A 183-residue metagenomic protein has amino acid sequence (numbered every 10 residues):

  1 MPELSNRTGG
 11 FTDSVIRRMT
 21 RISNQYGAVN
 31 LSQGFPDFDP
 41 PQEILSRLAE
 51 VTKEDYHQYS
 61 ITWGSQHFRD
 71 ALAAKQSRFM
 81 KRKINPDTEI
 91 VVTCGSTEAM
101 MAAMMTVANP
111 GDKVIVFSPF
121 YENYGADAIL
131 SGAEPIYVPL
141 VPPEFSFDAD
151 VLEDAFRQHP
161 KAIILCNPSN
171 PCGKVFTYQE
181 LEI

Functional and structural regions predicted by a protein language model:
S5-C94, A102: N-terminal small-domain helix-loop-helix segment of the aminotransferase-like
I22, A103, V151-A155: CheY-like receiver
P36, T97, N167-P171: Short glycine-rich anion-binding loops that position phosphate/pyrophosphate groups of nucleotides and phosphorylated
T106-A128: Conserved PLP-anchoring active-site segment centered on the Schiff-base-forming lysine
S118, Y137-V141: Short beta->alpha connector loops at strand-helix junctions that form conserved, small/polar/Pro-enriched
L130-I136: A short helix-loop-beta submotif of the ANL/AMP-binding
L140-I183: Active-site phosphate-binding strand-loop segment of PLP-dependent enzymes
